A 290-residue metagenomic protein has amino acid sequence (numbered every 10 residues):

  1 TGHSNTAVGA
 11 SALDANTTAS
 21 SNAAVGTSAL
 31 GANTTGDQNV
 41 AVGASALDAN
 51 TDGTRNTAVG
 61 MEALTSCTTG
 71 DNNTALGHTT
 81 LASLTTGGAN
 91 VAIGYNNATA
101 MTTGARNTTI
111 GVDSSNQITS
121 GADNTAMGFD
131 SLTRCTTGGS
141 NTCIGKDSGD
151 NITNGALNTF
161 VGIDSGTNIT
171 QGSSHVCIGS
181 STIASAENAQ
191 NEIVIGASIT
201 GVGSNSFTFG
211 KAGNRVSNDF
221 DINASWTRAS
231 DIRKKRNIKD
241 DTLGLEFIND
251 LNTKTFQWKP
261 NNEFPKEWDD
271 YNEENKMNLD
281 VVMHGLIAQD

Functional and structural regions predicted by a protein language model:
T1-S230: Glycine- and small/polar-enriched repetitive beta-structure motifs of secreted/surface proteins
N205-D290: C-terminal intramolecular chaperone/autoprocessing and neck/assembly modules of extracellular spikes and adhesins
